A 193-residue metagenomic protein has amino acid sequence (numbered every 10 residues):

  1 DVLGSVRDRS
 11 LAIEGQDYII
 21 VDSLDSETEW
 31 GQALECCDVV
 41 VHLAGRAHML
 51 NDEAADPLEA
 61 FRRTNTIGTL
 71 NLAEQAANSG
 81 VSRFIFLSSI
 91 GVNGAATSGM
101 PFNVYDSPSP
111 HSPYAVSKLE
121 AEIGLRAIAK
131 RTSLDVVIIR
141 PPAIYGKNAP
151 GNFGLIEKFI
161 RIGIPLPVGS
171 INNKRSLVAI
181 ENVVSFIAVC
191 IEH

Functional and structural regions predicted by a protein language model:
S5, V40-A44, F84-I90, I139-P141: SDR active-site strand-loop-helix element
V21-T66, N71, Q75-S79, V92-A95: NAD(P)H-binding glycine-rich loop region in Rossmannoid oxidoreductase-like domains and their noncatalytic homologs
A60-N71, P108, S112, V116-S117 (+1 more regions): Glycine-rich NAD(P)-binding loop of the Rossmann-fold in SDR/ketoreductase-type enzymes
L70-P113, A129, V137: Conserved Rossmann-fold NAD(P)-dependent oxidoreductase catalytic core, especially the SDR/UDP-sugar
H111, P142-A149, S170-I180: Glycine-rich "substrate-gating" loop/helix at the edge of Rossmann-like oxidoreductase active sites
L119, Y145-L155, C190-H193: Glycine/proline-rich active-site loop of Rossmann-fold NAD(P)-dependent oxidoreductases
I123-K147: Conserved beta-loop-beta element that borders a ligand/cofactor-binding pocket
E157-P165, K174-H193: Alpha-helical substrate-binding/gating segment
